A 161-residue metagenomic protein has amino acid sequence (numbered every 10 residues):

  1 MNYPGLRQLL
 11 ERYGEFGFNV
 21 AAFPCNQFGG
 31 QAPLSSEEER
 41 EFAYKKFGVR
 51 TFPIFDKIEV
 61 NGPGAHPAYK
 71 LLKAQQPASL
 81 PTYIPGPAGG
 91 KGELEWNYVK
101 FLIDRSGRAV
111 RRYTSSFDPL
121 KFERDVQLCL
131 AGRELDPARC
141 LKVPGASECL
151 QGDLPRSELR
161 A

Functional and structural regions predicted by a protein language model:
M1-N2, S35, F122: Residues at alpha-helix caps and immediate loop-helix transition turns in enzyme cores, especially N- and C-cap
M1-P24, Y44-F47: Conserved helix-turn-beta segment immediately C-terminal to the redox Cys motif in thioredoxin-like folds
R7, G29-V49, D56-W96: Thioredoxin-like thiol-disulfide oxidoreductase module
L10-Y13, A32, E158: Generic low-complexity, intrinsically disordered sequence content enriched in small uncharged/hydrophobic residues
G17-F18, T51-F52, L80, E134: Secondary-structure boundary/capping signal
N19-P24, F52-D56, L102: Structural recognition of the beta-strand scaffold that forms the well-ordered cores of secreted hydrolase catalytic
P24-Q27, G107: Short, histidine-centered active-site or binding-site loop motifs used for metal coordination, general acid-base
P67-K70, A74-A161: Thiol-/selenol-based redox modules, centered on thioredoxin-like and closely related oxidoreductase domains
